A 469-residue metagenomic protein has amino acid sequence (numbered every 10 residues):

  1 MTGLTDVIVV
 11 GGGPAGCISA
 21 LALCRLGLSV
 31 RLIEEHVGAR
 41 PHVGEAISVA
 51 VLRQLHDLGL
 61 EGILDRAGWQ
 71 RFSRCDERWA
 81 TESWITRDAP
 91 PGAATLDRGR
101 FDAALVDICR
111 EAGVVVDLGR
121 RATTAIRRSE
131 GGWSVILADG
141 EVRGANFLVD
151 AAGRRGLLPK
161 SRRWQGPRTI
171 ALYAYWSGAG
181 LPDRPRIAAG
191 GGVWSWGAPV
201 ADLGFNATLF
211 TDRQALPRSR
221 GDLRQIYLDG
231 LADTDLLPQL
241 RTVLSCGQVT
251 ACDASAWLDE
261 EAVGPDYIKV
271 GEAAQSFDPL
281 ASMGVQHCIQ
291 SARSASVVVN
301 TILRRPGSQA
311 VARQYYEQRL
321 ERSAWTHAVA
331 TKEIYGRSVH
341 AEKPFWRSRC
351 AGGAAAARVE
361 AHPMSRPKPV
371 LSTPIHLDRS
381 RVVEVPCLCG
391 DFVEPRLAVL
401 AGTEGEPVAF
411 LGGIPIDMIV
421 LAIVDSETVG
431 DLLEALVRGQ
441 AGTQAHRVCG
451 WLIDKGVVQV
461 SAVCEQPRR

Functional and structural regions predicted by a protein language model:
T2-A15: Beta1/beta-strand and adjacent pyrophosphate-binding region of the FAD-binding site in flavoprotein oxidoreductases
C24-V43: Glycine-rich FAD pyrophosphate-binding loop
H56-A103: A conserved beta-strand/loop capping segment in the N-terminal third of enzymes that catalyze redox or closely related
I108-P238, T242: Predominantly flavin-linked oxidoreductase catalytic cores and closely associated redox partners
V142, R218-K332, S338-H340: FAD/FMN-dependent oxidoreductases across multiple families
A355-A422, H446-I453, V457-R469: Acidic, low-complexity/disordered tracts enriched in E/D and polar residues
V420-D431: Short capping segments at the starts of secondary-structure elements
D431-G442: Short helix-coil junctions and helix-kink-helix linkers
